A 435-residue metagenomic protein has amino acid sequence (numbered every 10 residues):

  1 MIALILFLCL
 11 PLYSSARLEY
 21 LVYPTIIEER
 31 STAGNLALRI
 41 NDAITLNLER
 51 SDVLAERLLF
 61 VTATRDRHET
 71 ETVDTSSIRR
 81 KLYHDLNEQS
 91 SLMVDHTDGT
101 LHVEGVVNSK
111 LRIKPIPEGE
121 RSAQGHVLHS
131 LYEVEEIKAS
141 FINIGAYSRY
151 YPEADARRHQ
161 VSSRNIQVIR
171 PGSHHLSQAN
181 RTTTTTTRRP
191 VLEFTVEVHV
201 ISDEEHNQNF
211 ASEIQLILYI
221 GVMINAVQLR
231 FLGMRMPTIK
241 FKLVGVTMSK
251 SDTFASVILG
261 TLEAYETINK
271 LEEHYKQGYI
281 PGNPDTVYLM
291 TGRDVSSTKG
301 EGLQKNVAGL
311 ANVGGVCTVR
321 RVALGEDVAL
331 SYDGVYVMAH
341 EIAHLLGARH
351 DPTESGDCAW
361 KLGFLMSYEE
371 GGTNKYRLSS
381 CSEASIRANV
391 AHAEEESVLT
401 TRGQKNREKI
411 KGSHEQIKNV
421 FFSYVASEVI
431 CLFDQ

Functional and structural regions predicted by a protein language model:
I2-E120: Extracellular pro-sequences of secreted precursors
A3, P11-L54, H129-C317, A329-Y336 (+1 more regions): Fold-level signature of zinc-dependent metallopeptidase catalytic domains
Y83, V227, Y288, A343 (+1 more regions): Divalent metal-coordination and catalytic microenvironments
S91, L111, H206, Q228-I239 (+5 more regions): Eukaryotic basic, amphipathic alpha-helical target segments in cytosolic regions
E104-Y147, A343: A short, surface-exposed interaction/processing loop segment used at functional sites
A211-L218, V222, G282-T286, S297 (+3 more regions): Extracellular regions of mammalian proteins, primarily the fibronectin type-III
V244-E263, V316-H392: The catalytic-center signature of Zn2+-dependent metalloproteases
R293, V319, C358-Q435: Metalloprotease/metallohydrolase-associated module, dominated by Zn2+-dependent proteases
